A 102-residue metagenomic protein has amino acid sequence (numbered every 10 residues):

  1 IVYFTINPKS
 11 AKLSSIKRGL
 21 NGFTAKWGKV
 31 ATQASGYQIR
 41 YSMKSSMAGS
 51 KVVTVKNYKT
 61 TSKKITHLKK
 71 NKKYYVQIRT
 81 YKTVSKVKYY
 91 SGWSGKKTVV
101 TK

Functional and structural regions predicted by a protein language model:
Y3-T32, V87-K102: Pro/Thr/Ser/Gly-rich low-complexity, intrinsically disordered linker/stalk tracts
I16, V30, Y58, L68-K70: Hydrophobic loop/turn residues within beta-sheet-rich immunoglobulin-like superfamily modules
A31-V53: Extracellular low-complexity, O-glycosylation-prone stalks/linkers
S46-A48, S85-Y89: Short, solvent-exposed loop/turn segments that connect beta-strands within catalytic domains and beta-strand-rich
K59-K63: Short S/T/G- and acidic-enriched coil/turn segments that sit immediately N-terminal to beta-strands in beta-sandwich
I65-K86: Beta-strand-rich modules
